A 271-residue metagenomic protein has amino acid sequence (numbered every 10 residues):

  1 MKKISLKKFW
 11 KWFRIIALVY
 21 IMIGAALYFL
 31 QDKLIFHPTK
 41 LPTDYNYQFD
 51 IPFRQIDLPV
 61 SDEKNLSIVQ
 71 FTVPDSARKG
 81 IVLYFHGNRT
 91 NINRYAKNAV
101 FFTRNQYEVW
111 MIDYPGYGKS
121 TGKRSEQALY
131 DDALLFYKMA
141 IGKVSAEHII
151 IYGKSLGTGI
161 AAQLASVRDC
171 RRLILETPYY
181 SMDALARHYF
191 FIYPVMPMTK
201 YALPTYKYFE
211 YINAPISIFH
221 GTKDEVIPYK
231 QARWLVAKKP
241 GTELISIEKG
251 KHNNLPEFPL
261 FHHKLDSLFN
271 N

Functional and structural regions predicted by a protein language model:
W12-P59: An N-terminal hydrophobic leader/cap segment in hydrolases
S61-G142, T158: Membrane-embedded segments
N98, T205, A214, P228-A237: Short alpha-helix in the alpha/beta-hydrolase fold that links the catalytic acid
V144-S155: Alpha/beta-hydrolase fold nucleophile elbow
T158-A214, P259: Hydrolase active-site cap/lid region
I212, I218-H220, D224: Short beta-strand/loop motif that positions the catalytic acidic residue of the alpha/beta-hydrolase fold
T222-I227, H252-N253: Acidic catalytic loop of the alpha/beta-hydrolase fold
G250-L260: Catalytic histidine-centered segment of alpha/beta-hydrolase-like enzymes
